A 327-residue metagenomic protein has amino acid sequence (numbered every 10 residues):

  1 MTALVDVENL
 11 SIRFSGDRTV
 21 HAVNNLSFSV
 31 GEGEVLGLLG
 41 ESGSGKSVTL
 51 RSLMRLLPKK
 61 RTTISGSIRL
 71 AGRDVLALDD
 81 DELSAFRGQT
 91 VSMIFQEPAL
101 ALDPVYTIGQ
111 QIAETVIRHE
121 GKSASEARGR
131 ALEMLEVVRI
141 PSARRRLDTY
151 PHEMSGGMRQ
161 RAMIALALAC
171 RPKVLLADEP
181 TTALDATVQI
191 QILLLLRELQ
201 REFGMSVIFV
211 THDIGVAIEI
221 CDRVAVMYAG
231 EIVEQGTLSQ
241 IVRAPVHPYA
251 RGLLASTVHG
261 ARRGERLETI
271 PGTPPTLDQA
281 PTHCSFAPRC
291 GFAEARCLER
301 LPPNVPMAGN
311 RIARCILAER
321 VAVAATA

Functional and structural regions predicted by a protein language model:
L39-G40: The feature captures the beta-strand-to-loop junction immediately N-terminal to the Walker
R55, L176-P180, L184-E265: P-loop NTP-binding/switch modules centered on Walker-like glycine-rich loops
T62-D74: Conserved ABC transporter NBD signature motif
R73-D74, E126-R145, L254-A255: Conserved ABC ATPase "signature" region
P141-R145, Q235-A327: Short catalytic/signature loops enriched in Gly
A169-K173: A short, proline-enriched helix->beta-strand linker immediately N-terminal to the Walker B motif in ABC-type P-loop
